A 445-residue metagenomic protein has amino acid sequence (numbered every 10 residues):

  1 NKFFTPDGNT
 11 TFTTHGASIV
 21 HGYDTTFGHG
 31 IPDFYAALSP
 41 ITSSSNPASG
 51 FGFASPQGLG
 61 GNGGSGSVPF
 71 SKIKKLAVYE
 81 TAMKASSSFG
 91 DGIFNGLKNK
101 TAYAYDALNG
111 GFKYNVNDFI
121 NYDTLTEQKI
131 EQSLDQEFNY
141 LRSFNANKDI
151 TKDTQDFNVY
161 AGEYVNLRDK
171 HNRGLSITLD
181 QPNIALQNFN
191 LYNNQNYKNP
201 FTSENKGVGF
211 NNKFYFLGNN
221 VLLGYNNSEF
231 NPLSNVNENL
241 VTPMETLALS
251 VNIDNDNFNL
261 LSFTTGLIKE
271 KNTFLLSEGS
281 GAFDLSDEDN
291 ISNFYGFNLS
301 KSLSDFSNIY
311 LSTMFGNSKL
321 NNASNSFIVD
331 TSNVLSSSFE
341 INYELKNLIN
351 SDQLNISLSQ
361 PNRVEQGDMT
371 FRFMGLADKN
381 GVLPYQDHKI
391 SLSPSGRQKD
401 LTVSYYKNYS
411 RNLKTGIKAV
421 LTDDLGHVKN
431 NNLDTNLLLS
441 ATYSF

Functional and structural regions predicted by a protein language model:
N1-T124: C-terminal subdomain of the subtilisin-like protease fold in secreted/lumenal serine endopeptidases
L167-D169, N212-F216, V251-N255, K301-L303 (+4 more regions): Residue-level signature of outer-membrane beta-barrel architecture
H171-S176, F216-L223, N257-T264, K269-N272 (+4 more regions): Repeated loop/turn-to-beta-strand initiation elements of outer-membrane beta-barrel proteins
L179-N183, Y225-N231, T265-K271, T313-K319 (+4 more regions): Transmembrane beta-strands of outer-membrane beta-barrel pores
N188-Y192, P232-L240, N272-E288, L320-V329 (+2 more regions): Outer-membrane beta-barrel translocator domains and adjoining extracellular loop/strand segments of Gram-negative
E204-V208, V241-L247, D289-Y295, T331-F339 (+2 more regions): Residues that define the transmembrane beta-barrel architecture of outer-membrane proteins
I328, S359-T402: Outer-membrane beta-barrel transmembrane domain signature
Y343, N347, Q353, N432-F445: Outer-membrane beta-barrel "beta-signal"
